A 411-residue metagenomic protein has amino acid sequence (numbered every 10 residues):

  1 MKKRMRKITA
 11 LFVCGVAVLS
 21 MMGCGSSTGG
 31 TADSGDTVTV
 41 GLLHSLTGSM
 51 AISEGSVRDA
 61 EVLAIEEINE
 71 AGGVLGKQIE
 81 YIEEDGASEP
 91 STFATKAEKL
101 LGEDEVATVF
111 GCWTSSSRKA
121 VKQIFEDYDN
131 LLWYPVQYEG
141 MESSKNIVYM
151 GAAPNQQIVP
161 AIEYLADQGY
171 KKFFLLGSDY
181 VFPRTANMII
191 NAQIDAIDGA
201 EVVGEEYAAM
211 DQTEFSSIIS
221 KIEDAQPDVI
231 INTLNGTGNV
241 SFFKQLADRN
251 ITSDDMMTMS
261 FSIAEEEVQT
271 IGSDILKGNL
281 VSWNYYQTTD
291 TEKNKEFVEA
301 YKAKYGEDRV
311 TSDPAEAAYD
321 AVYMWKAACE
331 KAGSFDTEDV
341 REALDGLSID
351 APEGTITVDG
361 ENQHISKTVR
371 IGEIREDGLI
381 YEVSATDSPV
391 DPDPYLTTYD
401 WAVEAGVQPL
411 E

Functional and structural regions predicted by a protein language model:
M1-T39, E70, Y395, A402-E411: Short, low-complexity disordered leader/linker segments with a strong preference for bacterial N-terminal type II
S27-L43, E70-Q78, L165-K171: Immediate post-signal peptide segment of exported/extracytoplasmic ligand-binding proteins
T28-A32, I52-D59, A71-M141, M150 (+3 more regions): Beta-alpha junction/loop-to-helix N-cap segments that form part of ligand/metal-binding clefts
G41-A60, E84-S91, W113-T114, L176-R184 (+3 more regions): Extracytoplasmic "Venus flytrap"
L100, D104-C112, W133-P135, F174-G177 (+4 more regions): Periplasmic-binding protein-like
E139-G140, K145-D248, T288-N294: Extracellular/periplasmic Venus flytrap/periplasmic-binding protein
L246-Y319, C329-G333, A385-L410: Extracellular/periplasmic periplasmic-binding protein-like sensory domains
K304-S312, K326-P389: Segments of small-molecule ligand-sensing domains
